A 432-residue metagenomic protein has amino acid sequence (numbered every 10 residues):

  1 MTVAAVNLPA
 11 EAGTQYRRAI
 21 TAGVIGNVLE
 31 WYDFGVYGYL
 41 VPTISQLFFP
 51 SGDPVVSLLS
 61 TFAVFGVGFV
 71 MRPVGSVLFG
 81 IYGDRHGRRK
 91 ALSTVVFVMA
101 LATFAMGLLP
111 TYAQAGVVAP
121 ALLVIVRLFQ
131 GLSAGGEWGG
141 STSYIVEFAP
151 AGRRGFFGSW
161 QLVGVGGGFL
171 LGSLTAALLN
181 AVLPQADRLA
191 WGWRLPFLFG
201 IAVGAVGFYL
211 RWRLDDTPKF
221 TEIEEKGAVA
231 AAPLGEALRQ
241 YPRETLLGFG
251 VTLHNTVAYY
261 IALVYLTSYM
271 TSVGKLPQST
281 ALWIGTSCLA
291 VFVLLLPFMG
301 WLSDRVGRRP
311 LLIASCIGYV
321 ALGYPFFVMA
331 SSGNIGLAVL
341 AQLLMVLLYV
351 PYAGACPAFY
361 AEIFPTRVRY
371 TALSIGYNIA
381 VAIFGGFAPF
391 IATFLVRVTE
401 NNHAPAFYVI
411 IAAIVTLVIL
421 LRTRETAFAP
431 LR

Functional and structural regions predicted by a protein language model:
G38, P242-V291, F384-P389: Extracytoplasmic gate region of multi-pass secondary transporters
V41-R72: Extracellular/periplasmic helix-loop-helix junction of adjacent transmembrane segments in MFS-like secondary
R85-F97, R305-C316: Cytoplasmic membrane-interface "Motif A"-like loop-to-helix N-cap segments of 12-TM Major Facilitator Superfamily
F97-G116, I317-S332: C-terminal ends and interior cores of transmembrane alpha-helices in multi-pass membrane transporters/permeases
A115-G135, I335-P351: Hydrophobic core of transmembrane alpha-helices in multi-pass small-molecule transporters, especially MFS/SLC-type
G155-N180, V203, S374-A388: Glycine-rich segments within core transmembrane alpha-helices of 12-TM secondary carriers
G207-L214, F359, I411-R432: Multi-pass alpha-helical transporter architecture, strongest for 12-TM Major Facilitator/SLC carriers used
R309-A355: C-terminal transmembrane helical hairpin of 12-TM major facilitator-type secondary transporters
